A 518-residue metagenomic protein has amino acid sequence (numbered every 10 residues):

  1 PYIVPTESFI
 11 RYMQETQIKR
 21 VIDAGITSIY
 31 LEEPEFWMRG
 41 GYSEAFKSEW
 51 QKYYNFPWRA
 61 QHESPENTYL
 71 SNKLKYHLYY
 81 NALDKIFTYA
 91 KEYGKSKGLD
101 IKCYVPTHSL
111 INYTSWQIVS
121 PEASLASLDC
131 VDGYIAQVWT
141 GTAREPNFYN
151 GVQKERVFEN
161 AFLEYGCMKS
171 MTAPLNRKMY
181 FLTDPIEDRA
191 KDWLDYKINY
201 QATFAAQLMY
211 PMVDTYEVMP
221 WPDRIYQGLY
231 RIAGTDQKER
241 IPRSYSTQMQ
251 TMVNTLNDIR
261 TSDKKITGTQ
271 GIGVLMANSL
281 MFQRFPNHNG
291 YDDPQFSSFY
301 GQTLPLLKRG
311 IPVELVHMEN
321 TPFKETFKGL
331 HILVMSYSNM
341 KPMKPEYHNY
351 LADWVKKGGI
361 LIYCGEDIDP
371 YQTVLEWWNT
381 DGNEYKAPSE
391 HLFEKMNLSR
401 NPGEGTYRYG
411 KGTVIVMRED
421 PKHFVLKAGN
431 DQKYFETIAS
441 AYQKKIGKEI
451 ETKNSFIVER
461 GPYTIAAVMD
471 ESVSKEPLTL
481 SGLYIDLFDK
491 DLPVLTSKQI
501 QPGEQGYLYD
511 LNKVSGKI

Functional and structural regions predicted by a protein language model:
P1, E32-S64, I118-A126, Y291-D292 (+1 more regions): Aromatic- and acidic-residue-enriched segments that line the glycan-binding/catalytic groove of carbohydrate-active
P1-A24, W50, F56-T88: Active-site-adjacent "subsite" loops/lids of carbohydrate-active enzymes
M13-A45, A60-K73, G268-N278: Active-site groove signature of glycoside hydrolases
V21, T27, Y80-S115: Conserved, well-ordered alpha-helix/loop/beta-strand core segments that scaffold catalytic motifs
L31, A136, E217-V218, L315 (+2 more regions): Conserved beta-strand positions
E32, S64-P65, Y69-N72, Y79 (+5 more regions): Hydrophobic targeting/anchoring helices
T303-T326: A short, well-structured beta->alpha microelement
K341-I518: A conserved amphipathic helix/loop scaffold that creates a polar/acidic microenvironment used either to coordinate
